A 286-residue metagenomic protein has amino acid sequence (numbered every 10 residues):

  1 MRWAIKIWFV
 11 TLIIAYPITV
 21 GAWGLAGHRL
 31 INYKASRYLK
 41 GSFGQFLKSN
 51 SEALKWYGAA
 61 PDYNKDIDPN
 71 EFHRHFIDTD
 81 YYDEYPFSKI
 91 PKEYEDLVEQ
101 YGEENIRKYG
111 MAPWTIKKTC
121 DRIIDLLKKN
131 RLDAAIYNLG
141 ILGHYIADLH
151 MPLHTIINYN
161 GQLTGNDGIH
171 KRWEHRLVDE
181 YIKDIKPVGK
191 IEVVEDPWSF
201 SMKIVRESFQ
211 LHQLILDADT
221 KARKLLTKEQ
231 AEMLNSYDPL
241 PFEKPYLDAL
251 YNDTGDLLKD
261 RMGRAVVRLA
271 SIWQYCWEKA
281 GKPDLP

Functional and structural regions predicted by a protein language model:
M1-I7: Positively charged n-region of N-terminal signal peptides that target proteins for export
I7-Y16: Bacterial N-terminal signal peptides
Y16-Y137, I141, I157-P286: N-terminal, motif-rich segments that launch catalysis or mediate targeting to/interaction with membranes, typified by
I146-G161: Catalytic Zn2+-binding segment of zinc metalloproteases
